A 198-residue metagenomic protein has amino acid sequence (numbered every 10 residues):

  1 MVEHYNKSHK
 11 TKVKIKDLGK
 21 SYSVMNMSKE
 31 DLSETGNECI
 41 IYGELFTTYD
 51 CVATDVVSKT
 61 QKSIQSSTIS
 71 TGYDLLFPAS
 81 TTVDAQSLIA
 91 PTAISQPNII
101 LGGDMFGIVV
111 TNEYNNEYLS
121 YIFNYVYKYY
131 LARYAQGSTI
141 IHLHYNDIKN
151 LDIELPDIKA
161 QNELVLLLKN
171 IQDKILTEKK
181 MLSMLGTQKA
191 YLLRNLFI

Functional and structural regions predicted by a protein language model:
M1-I15, K180-I198: Short amphipathic coiled-coil heptad-repeat segments
M1-N26, N150, E154-L155: Non-catalytic DNA-recognition/assembly elements of restriction-modification systems
M1-N6, L164-I175, F197: Hydrophobic structural patches
K16-K29, G43-L75: Sequence-specific dsDNA recognition surfaces
I41-Y42, K62-Y125: A short beta-sheet element
V52-D55, I175-G186: Short, tandemly repeated low-complexity microdomains enriched for cysteine and small residues
N98-F106, Q136-K159: A short glycine-rich beta-alpha junction/loop motif
